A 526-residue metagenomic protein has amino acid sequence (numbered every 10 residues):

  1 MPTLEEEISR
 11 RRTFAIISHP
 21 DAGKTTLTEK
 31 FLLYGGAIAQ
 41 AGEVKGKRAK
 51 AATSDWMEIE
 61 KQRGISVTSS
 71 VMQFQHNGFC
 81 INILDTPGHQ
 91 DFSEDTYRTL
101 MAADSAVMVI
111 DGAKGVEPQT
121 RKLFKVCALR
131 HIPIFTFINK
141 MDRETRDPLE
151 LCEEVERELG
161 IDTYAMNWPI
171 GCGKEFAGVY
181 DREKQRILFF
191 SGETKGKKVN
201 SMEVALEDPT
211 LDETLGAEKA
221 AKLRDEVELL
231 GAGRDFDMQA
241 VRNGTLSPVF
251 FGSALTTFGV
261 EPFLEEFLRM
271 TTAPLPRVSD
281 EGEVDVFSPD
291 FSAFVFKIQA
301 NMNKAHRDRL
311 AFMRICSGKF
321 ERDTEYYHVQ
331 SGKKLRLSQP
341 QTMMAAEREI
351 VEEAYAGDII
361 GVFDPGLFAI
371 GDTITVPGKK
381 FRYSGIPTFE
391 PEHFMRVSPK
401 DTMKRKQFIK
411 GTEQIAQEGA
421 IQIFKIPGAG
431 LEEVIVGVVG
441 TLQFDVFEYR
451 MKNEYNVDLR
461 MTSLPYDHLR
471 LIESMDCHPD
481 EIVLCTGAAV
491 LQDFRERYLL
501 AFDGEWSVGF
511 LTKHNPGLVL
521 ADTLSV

Functional and structural regions predicted by a protein language model:
M1-V526: Structural and coupling elements of P-loop NTPases
